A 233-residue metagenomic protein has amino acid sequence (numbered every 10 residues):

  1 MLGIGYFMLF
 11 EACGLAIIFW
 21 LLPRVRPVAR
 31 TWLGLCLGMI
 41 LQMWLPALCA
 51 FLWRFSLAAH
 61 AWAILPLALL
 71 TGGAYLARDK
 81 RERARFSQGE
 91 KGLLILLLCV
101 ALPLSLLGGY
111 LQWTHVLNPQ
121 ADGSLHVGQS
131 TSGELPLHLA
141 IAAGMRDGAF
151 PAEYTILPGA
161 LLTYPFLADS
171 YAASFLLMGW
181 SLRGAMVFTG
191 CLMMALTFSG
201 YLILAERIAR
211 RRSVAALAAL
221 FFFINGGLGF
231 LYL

Functional and structural regions predicted by a protein language model:
M1-C13, C99-S105, G133-P136: Alpha-helical transmembrane segments at the extracellular/periplasmic loop-to-helix junctions of multi-pass membrane
M1-L94: Membrane-embedded, hydrophobic transmembrane alpha-helices
L35, M39, L97-L104, A218: Hydrophobic alpha-helical transmembrane segments of polytopic
G89-Y110: Internal/C-terminal transmembrane anchor helices
L104-L233: Active-site lumenal/periplasmic loops and adjacent helix-entry segments of GT-C-fold, multi-pass membrane
